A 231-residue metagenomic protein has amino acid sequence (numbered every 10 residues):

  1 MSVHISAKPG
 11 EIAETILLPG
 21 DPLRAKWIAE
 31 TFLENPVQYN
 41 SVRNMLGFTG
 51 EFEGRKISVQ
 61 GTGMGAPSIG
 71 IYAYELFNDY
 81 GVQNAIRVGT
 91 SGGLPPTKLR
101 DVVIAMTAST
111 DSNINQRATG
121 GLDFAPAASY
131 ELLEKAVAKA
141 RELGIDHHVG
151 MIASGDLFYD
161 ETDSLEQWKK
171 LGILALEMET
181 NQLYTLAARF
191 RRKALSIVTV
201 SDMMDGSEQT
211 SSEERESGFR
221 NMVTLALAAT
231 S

Functional and structural regions predicted by a protein language model:
M1-P126, Y130-E134, R189: Metabolite-binding pocket within alpha/beta catalytic cores that recognizes anionic/polar moieties
P22, G92, A108, A153-L157 (+3 more regions): Glycine-rich beta-alpha junction loops
N78, S164, R189, I197 (+2 more regions): Expand to "…catalyze enediolate/carbanion chemistry for C-C bond making/breaking, isomerization, decarboxylation
L122-L171: Active-site rim beta-loop-alpha module in soluble metabolic enzymes
K135-L143, L186, L225-A229: Generic non-transmembrane alpha-helical segments
D163-L195, T199-S201: A C-terminal functional module that forms or caps the active site or interfaces directly with catalytic machinery
M204-S231: His/Asp/Glu-rich mid-to-C-terminal helical/loop segments that flank catalytic regions of hydrolases
